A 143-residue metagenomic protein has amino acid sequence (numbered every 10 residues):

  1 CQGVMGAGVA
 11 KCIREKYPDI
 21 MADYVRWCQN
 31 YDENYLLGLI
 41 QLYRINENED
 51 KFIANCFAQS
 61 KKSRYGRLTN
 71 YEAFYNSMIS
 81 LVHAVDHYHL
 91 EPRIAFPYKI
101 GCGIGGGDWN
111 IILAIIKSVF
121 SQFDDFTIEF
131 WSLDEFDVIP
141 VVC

Functional and structural regions predicted by a protein language model:
C1-C143: Macrodomain-like recognition of ADP-ribose-binding/processing modules
